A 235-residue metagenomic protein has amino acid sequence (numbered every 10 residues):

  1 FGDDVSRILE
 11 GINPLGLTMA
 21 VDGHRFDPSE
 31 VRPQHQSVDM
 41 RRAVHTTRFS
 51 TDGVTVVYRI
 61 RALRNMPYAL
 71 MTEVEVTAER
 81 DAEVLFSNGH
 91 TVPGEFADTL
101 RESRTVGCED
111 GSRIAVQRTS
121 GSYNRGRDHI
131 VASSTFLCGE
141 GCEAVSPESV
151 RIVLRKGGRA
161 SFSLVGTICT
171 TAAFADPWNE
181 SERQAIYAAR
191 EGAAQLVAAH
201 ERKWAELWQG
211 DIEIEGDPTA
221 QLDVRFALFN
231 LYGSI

Functional and structural regions predicted by a protein language model:
G2-I235: Acidic/polar, glycine-enriched structural segments that form the non-catalytic walls/loops of the carbohydrate-binding
